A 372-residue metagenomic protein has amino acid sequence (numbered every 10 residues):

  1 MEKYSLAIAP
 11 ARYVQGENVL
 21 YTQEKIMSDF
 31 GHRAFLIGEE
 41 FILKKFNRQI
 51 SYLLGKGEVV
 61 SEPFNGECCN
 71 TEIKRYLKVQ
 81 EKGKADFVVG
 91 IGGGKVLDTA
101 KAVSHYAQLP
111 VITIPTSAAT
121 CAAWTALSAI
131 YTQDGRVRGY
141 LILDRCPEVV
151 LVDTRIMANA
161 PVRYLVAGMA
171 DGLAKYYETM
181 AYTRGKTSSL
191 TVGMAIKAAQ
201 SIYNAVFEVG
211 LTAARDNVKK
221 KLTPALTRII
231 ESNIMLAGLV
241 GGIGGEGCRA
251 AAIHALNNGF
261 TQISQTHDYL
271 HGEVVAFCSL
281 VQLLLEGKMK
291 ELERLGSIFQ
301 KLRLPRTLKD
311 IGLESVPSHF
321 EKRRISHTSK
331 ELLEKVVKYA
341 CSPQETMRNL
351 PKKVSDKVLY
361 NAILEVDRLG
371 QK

Functional and structural regions predicted by a protein language model:
M1-D86: ATP/NTP phosphate-donor binding region
S5-A7, M27-D29, Q80-G83, S104 (+4 more regions): Solvent-exposed alpha-helices and their adjacent loops that cap or buttress functional pockets in soluble metabolic
A11, H105-A198: A glycine/threonine-rich phosphate-anchoring loop and its flanking beta-alpha core in nucleotide/phosphate-binding
L20, L43-F46, K95-K101, T120-W124 (+1 more regions): Short glycine/serine/threonine-rich phosphate/pyrophosphate-binding segments that cradle anionic phosphate groups
Q80-V103, A107-A118: A short, small-residue-rich loop immediately preceding and capping a beta-strand
L190-R303, K309: Active-site segments that bind and position negatively charged phosphate/pyrophosphate groups
M289-K372: C-terminal charged capping/lid subdomain of soluble metabolic enzymes
